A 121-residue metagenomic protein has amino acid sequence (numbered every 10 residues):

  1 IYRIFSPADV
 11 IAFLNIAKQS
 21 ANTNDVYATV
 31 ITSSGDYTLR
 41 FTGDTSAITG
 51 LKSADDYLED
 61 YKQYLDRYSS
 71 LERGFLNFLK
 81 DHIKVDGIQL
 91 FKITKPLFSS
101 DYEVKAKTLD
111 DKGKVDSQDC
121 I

Functional and structural regions predicted by a protein language model:
I1-I121: Active-site-proximal loop/helix of nucleotide/amide-processing enzymes and allied scaffolds
